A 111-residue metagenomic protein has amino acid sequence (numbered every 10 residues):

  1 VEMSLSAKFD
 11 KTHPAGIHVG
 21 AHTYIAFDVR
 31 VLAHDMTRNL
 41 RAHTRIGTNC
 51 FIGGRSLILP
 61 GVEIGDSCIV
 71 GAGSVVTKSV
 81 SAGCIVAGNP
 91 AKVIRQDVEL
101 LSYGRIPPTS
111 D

Functional and structural regions predicted by a protein language model:
S4-L5, D10, G20-A21, A26-F27 (+10 more regions): Left-handed beta-helix
P14, L40-R41: Residues at secondary-structure transition points
G16, H22, V62, S67 (+1 more regions): Terminal amphipathic alpha-helical/low-complexity segments used for targeting or macromolecular assembly
D35-T37: Short acidic, glycine/proline-rich loop/turn micro-motifs
